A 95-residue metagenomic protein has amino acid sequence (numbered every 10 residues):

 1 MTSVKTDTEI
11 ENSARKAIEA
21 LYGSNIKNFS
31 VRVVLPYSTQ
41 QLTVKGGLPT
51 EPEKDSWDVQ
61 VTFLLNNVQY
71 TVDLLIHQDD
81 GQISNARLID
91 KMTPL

Functional and structural regions predicted by a protein language model:
M1-K45: Short, non-transmembrane alpha-helical segments in secretory-pathway proteins
F29-D79: Exposed beta-strand-loop-beta-strand "reactive/processing" segments of non-cytosolic proteins
Q82-I83: Hydrophobic "anchor" residues
D90-T93: A short acidic/small-residue loop/turn micro-motif
